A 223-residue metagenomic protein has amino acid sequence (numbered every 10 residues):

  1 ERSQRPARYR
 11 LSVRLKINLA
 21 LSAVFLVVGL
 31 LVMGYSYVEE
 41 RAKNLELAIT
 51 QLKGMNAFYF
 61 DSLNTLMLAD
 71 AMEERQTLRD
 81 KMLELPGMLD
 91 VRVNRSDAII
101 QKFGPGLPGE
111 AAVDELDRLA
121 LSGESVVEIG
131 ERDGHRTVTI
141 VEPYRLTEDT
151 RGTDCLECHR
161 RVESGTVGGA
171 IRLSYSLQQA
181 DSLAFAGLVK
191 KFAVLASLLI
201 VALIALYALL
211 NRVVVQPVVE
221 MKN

Functional and structural regions predicted by a protein language model:
E1-R10: Short, Lys/Arg-rich, polar N-terminal cytosolic tail immediately upstream of the first transmembrane signal-anchor
Y9-V38, V194, I200, L209: Extreme N-terminal signal-anchor transmembrane helix of membrane signaling/transducer proteins, especially in bacteria
K16, A20, M33-M55, L63-M72: Membrane-proximal amphipathic alpha-helices that sit immediately adjacent to an N-terminal transmembrane/signal-anchor
F25-L26, Q51-G54, Y175, E220: Generic alpha-helical secondary structure signal
A48, N56-A112: Extracytoplasmic/periplasmic helical hairpin of the input-sensing domain located between the first two N-terminal
G109-G187: Extracytoplasmic
A180-L209: Short Fe-S-cluster ligation motifs
V213-N223: Membrane-proximal alpha-helical signal-transduction linkers
